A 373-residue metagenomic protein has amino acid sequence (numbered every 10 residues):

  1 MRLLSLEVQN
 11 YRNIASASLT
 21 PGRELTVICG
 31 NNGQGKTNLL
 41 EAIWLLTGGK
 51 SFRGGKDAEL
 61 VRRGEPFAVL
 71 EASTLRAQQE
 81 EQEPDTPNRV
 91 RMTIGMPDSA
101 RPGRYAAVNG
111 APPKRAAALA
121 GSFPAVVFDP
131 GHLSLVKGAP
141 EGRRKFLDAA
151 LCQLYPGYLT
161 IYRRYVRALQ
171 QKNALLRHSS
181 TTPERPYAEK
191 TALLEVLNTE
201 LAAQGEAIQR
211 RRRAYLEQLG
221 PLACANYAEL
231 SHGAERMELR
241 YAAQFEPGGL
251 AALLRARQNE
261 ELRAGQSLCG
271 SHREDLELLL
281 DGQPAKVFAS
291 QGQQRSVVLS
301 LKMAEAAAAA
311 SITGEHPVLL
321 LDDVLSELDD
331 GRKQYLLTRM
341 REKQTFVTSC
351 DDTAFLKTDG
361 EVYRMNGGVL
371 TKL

Functional and structural regions predicted by a protein language model:
M1-N31, L45, G64, R185-V318 (+6 more regions): Conserved NTPase motor "head" modules and their coupling/switch loops across ABC/AAA+ ATPases, GTPases, and GHKL ATPases
K36: Conserved lysine of the Walker
G48-G142, F146, L151-L154, Y158 (+3 more regions): Nucleotide-state sensing region of NTPase/ATPase domains
A72, Q344-D351: Structural recognition of the conserved hydrophobic beta-strand(s) that form the central parallel beta-sheet of P-loop
A117-S122, D129-T199, A203: A conserved P-loop NTPase coupling/switch region
D322-V324: Walker B catalytic acidic pair
